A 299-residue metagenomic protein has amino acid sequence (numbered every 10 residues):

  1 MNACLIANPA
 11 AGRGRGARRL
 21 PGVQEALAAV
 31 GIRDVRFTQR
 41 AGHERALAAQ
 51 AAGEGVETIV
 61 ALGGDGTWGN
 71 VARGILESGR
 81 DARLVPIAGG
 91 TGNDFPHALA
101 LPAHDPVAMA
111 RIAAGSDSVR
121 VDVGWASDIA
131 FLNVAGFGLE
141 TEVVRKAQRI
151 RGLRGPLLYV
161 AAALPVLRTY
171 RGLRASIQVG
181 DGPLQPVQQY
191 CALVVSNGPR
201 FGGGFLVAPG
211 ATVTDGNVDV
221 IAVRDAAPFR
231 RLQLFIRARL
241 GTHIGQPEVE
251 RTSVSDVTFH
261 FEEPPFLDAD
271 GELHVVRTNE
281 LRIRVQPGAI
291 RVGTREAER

Functional and structural regions predicted by a protein language model:
M1-I59, G69, G74, E298-R299: ATP/NTP phosphate-donor binding region
A7-P9, G63, R224, F261: Short beta-strand/turn micro-motifs composed of small residues that flank or help shape donor/cofactor-binding pockets
P9, L62-G64, I87-G90, N197: Glycine-rich beta-strand-to-loop/alpha-helix junction loops that act as flexible
A29-V30, T38, L76-C191: Catalytic core of DAGKc-family lipid kinases
G136, E140, V194-A208, E272-L273: Glycine-rich phosphate/pyrophosphate-binding beta-alpha loops
R151-Y159, P209-R230: Gly/Ser/Thr-rich active-site loops/lids in small-molecule metabolic enzymes that frequently grip phosphoryl groups
V179-L184, T212, A222-R299: ATP/nucleoside-binding phosphotransfer catalytic cores, i.e., glycine-rich phosphate-binding loops
